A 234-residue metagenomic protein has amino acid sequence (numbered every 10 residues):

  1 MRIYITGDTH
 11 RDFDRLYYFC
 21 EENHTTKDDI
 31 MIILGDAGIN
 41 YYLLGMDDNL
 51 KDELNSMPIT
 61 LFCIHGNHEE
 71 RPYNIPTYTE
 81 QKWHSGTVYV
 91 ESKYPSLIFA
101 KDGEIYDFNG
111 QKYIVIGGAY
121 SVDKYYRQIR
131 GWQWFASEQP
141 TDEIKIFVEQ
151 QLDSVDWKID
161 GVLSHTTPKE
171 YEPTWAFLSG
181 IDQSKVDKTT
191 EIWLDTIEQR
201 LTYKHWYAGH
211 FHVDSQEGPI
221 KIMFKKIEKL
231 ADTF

Functional and structural regions predicted by a protein language model:
M1-D8, F19, D123-G131: Short, charged N-terminal beta->alpha structural module
M1-Y4, I105-V115, G161, E217-I222: Beta-strand-turn-beta hairpins that frame and shape the catalytic cleft of phosphate-ester-processing enzymes
T6, D12-F108, F177, Q183 (+2 more regions): Core catalytic region of metal-dependent phosphoesterases/phosphodiesterases, especially metallo-beta-lactamase-like
D8, M31, D36, G66 (+4 more regions): Divalent metal-coordination and catalytic microenvironments
T9-H10, A37-G38, N67-E70, A119-Y120 (+2 more regions): Catalytic metal-binding/acid-base residues of hydrolase active sites
P95, N109-T189: Active-site-proximal loop/helix segment associated with metal-binding centers of metalloenzymes
D107, D182-K185, D195-R200, Y207 (+1 more regions): Binuclear metal-dependent phosphoesterase catalytic core
